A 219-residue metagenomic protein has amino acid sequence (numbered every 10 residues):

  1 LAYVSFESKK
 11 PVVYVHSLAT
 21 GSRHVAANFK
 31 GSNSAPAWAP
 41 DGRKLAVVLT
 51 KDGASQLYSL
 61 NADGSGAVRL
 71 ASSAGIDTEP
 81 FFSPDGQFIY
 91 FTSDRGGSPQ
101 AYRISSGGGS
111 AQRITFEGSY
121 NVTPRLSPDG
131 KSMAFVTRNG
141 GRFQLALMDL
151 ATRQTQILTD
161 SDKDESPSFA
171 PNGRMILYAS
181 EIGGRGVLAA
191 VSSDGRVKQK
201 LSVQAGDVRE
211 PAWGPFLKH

Functional and structural regions predicted by a protein language model:
L1-H219: Sequence signature of WD/YWTD-type beta-propeller architectures
